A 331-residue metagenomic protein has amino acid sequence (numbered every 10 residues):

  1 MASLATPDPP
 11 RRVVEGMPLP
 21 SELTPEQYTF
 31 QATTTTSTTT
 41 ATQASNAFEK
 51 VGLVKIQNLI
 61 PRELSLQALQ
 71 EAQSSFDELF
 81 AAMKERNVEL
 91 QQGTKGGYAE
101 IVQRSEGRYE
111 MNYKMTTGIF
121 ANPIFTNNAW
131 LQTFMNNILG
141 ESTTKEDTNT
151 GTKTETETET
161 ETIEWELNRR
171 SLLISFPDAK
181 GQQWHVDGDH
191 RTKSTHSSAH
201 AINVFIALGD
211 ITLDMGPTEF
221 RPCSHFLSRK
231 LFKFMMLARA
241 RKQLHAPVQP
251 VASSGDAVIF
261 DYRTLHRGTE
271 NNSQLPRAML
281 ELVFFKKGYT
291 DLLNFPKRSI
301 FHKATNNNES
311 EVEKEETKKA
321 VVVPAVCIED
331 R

Functional and structural regions predicted by a protein language model:
A2-K50, Q57-G151, E155-W184, H190: Non-heme Fe(II)-dependent double-stranded beta-helix
S3, P7, R11-V14, P20-P25 (+3 more regions): Non-heme Fe(II)/2-oxoglutarate
T35, K145-D147, E159, I211-R267 (+2 more regions): Double-stranded beta-helix
S65-L66, S175-P177, D214, R267-T269 (+1 more regions): Short catalytic/ligand-binding loop motif for oxyanion handling, primarily in non-cytosolic enzymes, centered on
G118-I124, R191, K242-V248, R267-T269: Active-site rim elements
E141, V186, L208, D261-Y262: Residues immediately flanking
R169-L172, V204-I206, L280-F284: A structural signal for short, well-ordered beta-strand segments
A179-P250, Y289-R298: Catalytic core of non-heme Fe(II) oxygenases with the double-stranded beta-helix
